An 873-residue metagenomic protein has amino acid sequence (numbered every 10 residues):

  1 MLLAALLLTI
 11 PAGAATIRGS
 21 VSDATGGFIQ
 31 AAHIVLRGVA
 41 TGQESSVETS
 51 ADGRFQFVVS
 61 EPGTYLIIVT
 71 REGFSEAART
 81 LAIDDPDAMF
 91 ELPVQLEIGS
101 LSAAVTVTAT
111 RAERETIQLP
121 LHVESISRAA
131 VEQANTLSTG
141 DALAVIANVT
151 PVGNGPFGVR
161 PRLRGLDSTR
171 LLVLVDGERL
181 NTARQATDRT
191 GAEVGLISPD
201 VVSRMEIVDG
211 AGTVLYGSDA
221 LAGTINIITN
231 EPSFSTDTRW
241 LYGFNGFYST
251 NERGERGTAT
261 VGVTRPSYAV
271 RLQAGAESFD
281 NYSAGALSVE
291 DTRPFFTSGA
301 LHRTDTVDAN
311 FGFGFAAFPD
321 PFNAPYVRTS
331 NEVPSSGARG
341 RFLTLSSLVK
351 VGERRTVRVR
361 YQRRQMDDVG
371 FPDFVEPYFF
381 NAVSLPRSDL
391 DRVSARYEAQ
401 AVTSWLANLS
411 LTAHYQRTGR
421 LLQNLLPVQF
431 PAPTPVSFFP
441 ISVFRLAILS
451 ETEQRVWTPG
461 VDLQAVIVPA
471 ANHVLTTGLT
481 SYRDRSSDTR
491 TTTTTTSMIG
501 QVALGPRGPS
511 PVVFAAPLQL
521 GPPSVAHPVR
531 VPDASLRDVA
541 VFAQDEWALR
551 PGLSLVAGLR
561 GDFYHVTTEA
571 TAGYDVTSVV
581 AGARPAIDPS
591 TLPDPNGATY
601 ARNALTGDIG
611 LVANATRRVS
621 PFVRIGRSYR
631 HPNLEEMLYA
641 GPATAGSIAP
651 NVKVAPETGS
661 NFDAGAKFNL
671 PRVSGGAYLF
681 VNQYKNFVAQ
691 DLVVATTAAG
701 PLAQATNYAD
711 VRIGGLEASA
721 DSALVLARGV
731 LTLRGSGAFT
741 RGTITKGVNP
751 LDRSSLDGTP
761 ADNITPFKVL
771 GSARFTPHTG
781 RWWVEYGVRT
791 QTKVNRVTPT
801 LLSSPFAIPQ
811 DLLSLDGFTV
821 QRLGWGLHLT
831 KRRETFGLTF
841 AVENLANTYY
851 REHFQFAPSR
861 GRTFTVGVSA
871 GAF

Functional and structural regions predicted by a protein language model:
S22, H33-V39, T70-F74, D84-E132 (+4 more regions): Short, acidic, small-residue-rich periplasmic hinge/interaction motif at the N-terminus of Gram-negative outer-membrane
R162, L180-D209: Short acidic/polar hinge/loop motifs at secondary-structure boundaries that mediate gating or recognition
G195-N245: A beta-strand signature from Gram-negative outer-membrane beta-barrel systems, especially the internal plug domain
T250-F279, S288-D367, D389-A395, Q400 (+2 more regions): Transmembrane beta-barrel wall of Gram-negative outer-membrane proteins
P334-G340, R354-L406, R417-F430, F439 (+1 more regions): Flexible loop and strand-edge segments within Gram-negative outer membrane beta-barrel domains
Q365-V369, F374, R417-L421, L518-G521 (+8 more regions): Surface-exposed extracellular loop regions of Gram-negative outer-membrane beta-barrel proteins, predominantly
E376-P377, N381-V402, P522, R530-R537 (+8 more regions): Outer-membrane beta-barrel signature, preferentially recognizing the C-terminal barrel domain of Gram-negative
A548-L555, F563-Y564, S674-G675, L679-Y684 (+3 more regions): Gram-negative outer-membrane beta-barrel transporters
